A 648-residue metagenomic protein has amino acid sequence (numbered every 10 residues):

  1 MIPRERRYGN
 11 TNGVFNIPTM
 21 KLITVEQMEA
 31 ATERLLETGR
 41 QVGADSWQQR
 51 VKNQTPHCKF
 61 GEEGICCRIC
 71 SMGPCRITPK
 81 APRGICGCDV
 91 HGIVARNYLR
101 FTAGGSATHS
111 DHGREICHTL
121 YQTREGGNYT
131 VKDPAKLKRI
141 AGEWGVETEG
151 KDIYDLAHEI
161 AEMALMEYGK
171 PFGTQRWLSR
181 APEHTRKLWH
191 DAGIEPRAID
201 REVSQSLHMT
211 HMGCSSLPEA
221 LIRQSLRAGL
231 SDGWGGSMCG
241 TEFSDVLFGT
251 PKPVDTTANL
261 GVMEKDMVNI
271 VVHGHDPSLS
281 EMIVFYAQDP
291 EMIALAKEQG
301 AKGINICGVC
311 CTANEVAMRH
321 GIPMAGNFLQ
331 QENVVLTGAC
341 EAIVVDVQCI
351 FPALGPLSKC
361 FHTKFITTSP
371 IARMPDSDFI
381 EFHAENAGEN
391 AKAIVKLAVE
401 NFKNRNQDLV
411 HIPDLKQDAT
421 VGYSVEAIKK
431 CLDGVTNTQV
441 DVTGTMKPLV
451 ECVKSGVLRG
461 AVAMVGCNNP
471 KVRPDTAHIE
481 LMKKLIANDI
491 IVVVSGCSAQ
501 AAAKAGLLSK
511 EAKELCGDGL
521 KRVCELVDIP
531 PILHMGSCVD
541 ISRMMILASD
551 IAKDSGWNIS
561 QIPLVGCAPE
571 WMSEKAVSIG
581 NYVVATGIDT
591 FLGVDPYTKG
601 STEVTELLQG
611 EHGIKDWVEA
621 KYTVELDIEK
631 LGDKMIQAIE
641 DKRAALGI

Functional and structural regions predicted by a protein language model:
R7-Y8, K52: Alpha-helical protein-protein interaction elements
N16-I648: Anaerobic metallocofactor- and corrinoid-dependent redox/one-carbon enzyme cores, especially those from methanogenesis
